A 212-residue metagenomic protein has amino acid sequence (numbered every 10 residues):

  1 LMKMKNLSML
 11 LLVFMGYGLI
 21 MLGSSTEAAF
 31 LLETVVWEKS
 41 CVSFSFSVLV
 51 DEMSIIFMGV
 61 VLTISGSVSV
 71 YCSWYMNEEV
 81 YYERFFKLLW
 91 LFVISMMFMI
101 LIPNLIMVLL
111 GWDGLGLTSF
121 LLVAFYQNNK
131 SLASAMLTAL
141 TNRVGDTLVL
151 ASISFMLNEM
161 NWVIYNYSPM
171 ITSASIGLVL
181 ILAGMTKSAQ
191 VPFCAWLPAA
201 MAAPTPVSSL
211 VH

Functional and structural regions predicted by a protein language model:
L1-H212: Core, highly hydrophobic multi-pass alpha-helical transmembrane subunits of bioenergetic inner membranes
